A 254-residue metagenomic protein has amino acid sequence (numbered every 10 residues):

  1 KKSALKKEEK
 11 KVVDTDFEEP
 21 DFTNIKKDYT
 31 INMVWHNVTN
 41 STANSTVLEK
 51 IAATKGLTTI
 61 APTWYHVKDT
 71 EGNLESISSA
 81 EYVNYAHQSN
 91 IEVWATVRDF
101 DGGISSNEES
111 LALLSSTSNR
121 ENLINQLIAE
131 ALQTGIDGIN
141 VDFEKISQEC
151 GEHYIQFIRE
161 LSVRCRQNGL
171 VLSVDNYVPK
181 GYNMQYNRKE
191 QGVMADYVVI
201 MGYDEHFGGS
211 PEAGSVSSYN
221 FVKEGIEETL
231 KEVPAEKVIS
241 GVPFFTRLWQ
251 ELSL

Functional and structural regions predicted by a protein language model:
K2-Q126: Glycan-recognition patch characteristic of GH18 chitinases/ENGases and related GlcNAc/peptidoglycan-binding proteins
I25-D28, I51-G56, H87-Q88, L132-T134 (+3 more regions): Extracellular/periplasmic catalytic domains that process cell-envelope and extracellular macromolecules
N32-H36, T58-P62, V93-V97, I139-V141 (+3 more regions): Hydrophobic faces of well-ordered beta-strands that scaffold small-molecule active sites in alpha/beta enzyme cores
N37, Y65, E144-I146, Y177: Short strand-loop junctions, especially beta-strand C-caps/beta-turns that link beta-sheets to coils or alpha-helices
A53-T59, L114-F143, Y186-H206: Structural recognition of alpha->loop->beta junctions
D69-L74, N125, Q148-L254: Substrate-binding surface in catalytic domains of secreted glycosidases
N84, A129, V163: Surface-exposed charge patches
G102-S110, I139, Y203-G209: Substrate-binding clefts and substrate-entry loops adjacent to catalytic sites of polymer-processing enzymes acting on
